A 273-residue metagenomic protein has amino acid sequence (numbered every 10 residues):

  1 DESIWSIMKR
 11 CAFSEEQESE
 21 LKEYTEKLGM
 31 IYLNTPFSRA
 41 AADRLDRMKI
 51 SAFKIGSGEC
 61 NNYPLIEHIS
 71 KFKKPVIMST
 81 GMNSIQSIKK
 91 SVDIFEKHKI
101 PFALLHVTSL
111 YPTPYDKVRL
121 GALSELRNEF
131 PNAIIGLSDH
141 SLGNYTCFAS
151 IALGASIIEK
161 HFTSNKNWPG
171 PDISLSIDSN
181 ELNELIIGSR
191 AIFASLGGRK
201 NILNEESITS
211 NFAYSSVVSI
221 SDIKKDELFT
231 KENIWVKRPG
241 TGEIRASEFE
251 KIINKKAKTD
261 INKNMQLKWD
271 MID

Functional and structural regions predicted by a protein language model:
D1-D273: Catalytic cores and adjacent flexible loops of soluble metabolic enzymes that perform enolate/carbanion chemistry on
